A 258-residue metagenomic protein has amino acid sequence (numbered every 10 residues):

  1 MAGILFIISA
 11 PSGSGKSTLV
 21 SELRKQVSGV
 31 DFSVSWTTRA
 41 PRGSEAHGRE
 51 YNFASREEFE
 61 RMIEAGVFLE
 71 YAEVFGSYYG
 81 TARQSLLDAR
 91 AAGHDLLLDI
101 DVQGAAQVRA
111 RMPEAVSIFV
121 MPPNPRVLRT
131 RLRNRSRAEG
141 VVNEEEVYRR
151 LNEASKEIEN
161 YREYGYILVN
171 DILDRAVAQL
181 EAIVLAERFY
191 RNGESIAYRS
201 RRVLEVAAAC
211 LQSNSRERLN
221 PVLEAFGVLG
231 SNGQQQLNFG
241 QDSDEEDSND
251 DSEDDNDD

Functional and structural regions predicted by a protein language model:
M1-F6, G93-H94: Pre-Walker A (Motif I) flank of P-loop NTPase domains
S9-P11: P-loop (Walker A) phosphate-binding loop of NTP-binding proteins
S14: ATP-binding Walker
S17: Walker A/P-loop
K25-S33: Post-Walker A helix-loop "phosphate-sensing" segment adjacent to the P-loop in P-loop NTPases
T37-L96, V102-A106: ATP-dependent small-molecule kinase phosphotransfer cores that center on conserved nucleotide phosphate-binding segments
R39, G43, R90-D95, Q107-R162 (+2 more regions): A glycine- and Lys/Arg-enriched "phosphate-lid" helix/loop adjacent to the NTP-binding pocket of small-molecule kinases
K156-D258: NTP-dependent small-molecule kinase module
